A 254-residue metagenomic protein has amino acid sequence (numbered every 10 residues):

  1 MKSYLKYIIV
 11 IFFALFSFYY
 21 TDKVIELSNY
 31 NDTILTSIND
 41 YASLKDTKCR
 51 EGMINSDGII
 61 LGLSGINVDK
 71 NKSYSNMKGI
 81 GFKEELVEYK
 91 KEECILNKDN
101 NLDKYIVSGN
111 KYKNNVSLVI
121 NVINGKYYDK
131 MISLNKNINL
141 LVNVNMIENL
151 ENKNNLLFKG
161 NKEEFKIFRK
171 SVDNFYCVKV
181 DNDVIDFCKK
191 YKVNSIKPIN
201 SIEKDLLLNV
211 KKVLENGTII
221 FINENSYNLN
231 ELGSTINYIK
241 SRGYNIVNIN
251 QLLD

Functional and structural regions predicted by a protein language model:
M1-L118, K126-N139, N216-D254: Terminal accessory/targeting
K104-I106, L206-N209: A generic local structural motif
N114-V116, N124-L207, N216-I220: Metal-dependent polysaccharide deacetylase catalytic core of the NodB/CE4 family, i.e., the active-site-bearing domain
N121, S171, I239: Divalent metal-coordination and catalytic microenvironments
